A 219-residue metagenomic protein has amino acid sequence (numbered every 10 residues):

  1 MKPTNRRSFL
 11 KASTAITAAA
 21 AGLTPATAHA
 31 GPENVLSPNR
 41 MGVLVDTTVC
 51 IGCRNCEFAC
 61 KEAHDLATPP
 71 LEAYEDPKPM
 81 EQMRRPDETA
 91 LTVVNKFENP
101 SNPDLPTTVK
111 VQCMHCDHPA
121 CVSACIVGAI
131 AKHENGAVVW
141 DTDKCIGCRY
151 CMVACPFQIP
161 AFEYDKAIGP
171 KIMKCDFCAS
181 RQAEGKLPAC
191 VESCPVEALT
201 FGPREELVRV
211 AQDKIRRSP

Functional and structural regions predicted by a protein language model:
M1-T17: N-terminal secretory signal peptides and thylakoid transit peptides that target proteins across membranes
L23-A59: C-terminal segment of N-terminal export signals and the immediately downstream linker at the start of the mature
C50-C56, C60, C113-C116, C121 (+6 more regions): Short cysteine clusters
D65-D87: Active-site-surrounding "flap" and adjacent substrate/cofactor-binding loops of secreted or lumenal enzymes, prototyped
Q82-P103, M152-A161, K174, C178-P188 (+1 more regions): Short Fe-S-cluster ligation motifs
D104, Q112-V139: Glycine-rich active-site/cofactor-binding loop and its immediate structural neighborhood
A129-Y164, K171: Long, hydrophobic, well-ordered secondary-structure blocks that form the structural core and pocket-lining surfaces
A189, S193, A198-P219: Long, compositionally biased charged/polar accessory segments in the mid-to-C-terminal portions of proteins
